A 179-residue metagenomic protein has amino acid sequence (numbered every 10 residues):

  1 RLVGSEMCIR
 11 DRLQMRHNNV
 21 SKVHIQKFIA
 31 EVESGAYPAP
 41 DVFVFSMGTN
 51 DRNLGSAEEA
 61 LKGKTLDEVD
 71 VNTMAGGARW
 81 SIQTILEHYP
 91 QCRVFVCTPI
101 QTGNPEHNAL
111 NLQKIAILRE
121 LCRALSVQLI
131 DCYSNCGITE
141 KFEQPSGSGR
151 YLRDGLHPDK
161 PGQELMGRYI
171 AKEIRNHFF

Functional and structural regions predicted by a protein language model:
R1, M7-I9, A36-P38, R168 (+1 more regions): N-terminal secretory targeting modules
S5-E6, D41-S46, R93-T98, Q128-D131: Structural recognition of the beta-strand scaffold that forms the well-ordered cores of secreted hydrolase catalytic
S5-G76, L110: Conserved SGNH/GDSL esterase-like catalytic core that processes O-acyl groups on lipids and polysaccharides
H24, F28, D70, M74-S81 (+5 more regions): Stable alpha-helical elements in mature extracytoplasmic
E31-S34, W80-H88, E173: A generic secondary-structure signal
T49-N50, S81-I115: Active-site segments of SGNH/GDSL-like serine hydrolases that catalyze O-acetyl group transfer/hydrolysis on lipids
P99-F179: Catalytic His-Asp segment of secreted/periplasmic serine-dependent ester chemistry enzymes
